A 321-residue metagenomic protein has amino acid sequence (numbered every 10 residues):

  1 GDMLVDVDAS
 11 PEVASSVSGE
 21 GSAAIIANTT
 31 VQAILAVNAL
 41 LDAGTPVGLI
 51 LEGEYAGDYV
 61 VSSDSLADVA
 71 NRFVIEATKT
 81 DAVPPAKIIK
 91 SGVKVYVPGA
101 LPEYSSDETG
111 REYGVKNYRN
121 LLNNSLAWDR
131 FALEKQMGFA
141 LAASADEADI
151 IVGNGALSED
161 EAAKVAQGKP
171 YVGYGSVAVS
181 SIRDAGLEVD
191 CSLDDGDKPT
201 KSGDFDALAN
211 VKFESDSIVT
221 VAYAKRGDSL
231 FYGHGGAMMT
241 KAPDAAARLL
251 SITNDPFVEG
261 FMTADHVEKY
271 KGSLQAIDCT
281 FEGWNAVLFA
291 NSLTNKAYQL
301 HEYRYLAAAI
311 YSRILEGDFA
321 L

Functional and structural regions predicted by a protein language model:
G1-L321: Intrinsic-disorder/low-complexity accessory segments
